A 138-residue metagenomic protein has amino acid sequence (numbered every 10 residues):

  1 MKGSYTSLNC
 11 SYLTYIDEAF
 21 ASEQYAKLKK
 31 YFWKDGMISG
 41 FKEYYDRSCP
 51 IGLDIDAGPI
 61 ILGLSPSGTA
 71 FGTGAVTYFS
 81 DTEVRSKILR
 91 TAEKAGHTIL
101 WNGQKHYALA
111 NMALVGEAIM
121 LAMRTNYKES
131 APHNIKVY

Functional and structural regions predicted by a protein language model:
M1-K2, L109-A113: Helix-start/N-cap signature of alpha-helical segments
M1-S67, S80: Extended ligand-binding clefts on enzyme/binding-domain cores
Y5-T6, G68-T69, T73-V76, E117: TPR repeat positional signature
N9-C10, T73, M120-M123: Short beta-strand elements that form the blades of beta-propeller/WD-repeat-like and other beta-sheet-rich scaffold
L13-K30, T77-R90, Y127-V137: Structural helix-adjacent loops and short alpha-helical linkers that scaffold large soluble proteins
F20-Q24, D35-Y45, D54-I55, S86-L89 (+2 more regions): Preference for long, amphipathic alpha-helical scaffolds in soluble/luminal domains and all-alpha bundles
F71-N111: C-terminal structured domain segments
E117-S130: Outer-membrane beta-barrel "beta-signal"
